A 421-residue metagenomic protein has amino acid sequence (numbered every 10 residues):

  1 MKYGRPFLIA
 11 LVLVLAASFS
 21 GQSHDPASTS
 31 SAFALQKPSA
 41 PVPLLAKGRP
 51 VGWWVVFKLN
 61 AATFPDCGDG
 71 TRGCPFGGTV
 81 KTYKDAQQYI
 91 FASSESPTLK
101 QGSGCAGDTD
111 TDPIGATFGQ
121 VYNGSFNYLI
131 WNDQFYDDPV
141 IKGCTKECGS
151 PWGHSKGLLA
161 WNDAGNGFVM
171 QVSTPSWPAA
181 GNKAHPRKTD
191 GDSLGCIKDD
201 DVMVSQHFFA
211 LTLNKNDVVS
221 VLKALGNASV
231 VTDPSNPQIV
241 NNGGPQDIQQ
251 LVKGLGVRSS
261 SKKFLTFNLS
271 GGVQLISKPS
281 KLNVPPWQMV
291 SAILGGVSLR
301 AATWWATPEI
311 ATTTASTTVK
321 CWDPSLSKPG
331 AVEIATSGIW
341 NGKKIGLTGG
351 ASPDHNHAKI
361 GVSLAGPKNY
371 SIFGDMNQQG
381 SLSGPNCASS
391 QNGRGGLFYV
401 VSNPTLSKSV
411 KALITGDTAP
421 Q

Functional and structural regions predicted by a protein language model:
M1-L8: Bacterial N-terminal signal peptides that target proteins for export
I9-A17: Bacterial N-terminal signal peptides
S18-Q421: PLD/PLD-like phosphodiesterase catalytic module centered on the HKD motif
